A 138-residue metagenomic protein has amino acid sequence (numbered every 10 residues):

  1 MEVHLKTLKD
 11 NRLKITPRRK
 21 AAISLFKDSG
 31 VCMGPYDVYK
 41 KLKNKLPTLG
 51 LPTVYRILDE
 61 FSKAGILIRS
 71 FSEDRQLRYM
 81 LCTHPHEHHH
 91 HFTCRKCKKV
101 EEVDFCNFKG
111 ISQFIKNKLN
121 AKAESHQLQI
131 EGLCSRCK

Functional and structural regions predicted by a protein language model:
M1-R12: Short, Lys/Arg-enriched N-terminal segment that forms or immediately precedes the first helix of a structured domain
T7, S24-S29, K41: Short amphipathic alpha-helical elements of helix-turn-helix/winged-helix folds
P17, D28-G34: Short capping segments at the starts of secondary-structure elements
K20-L25, D37: Pre-recognition alpha-helix immediately N-terminal to the DNA-recognition helix within helix-turn-helix or winged-helix
D37-K43, V54: A short acidic, leucine-rich amphipathic alpha-helix
V54-A64: Basic amphipathic alpha-helical segments that dock to polyanions
K63-K138: Non-DNA-binding regulatory cores of transcription-related proteins, predominantly C-terminal effector-binding
